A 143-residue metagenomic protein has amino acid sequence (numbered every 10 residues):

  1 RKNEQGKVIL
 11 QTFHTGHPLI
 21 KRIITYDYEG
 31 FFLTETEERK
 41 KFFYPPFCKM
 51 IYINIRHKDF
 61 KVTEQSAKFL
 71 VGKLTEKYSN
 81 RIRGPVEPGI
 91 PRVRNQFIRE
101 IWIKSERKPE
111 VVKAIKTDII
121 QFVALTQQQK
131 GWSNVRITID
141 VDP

Functional and structural regions predicted by a protein language model:
R1-P143: Accessory helical-bundle/CTD segments and flexible terminal tails appended to RecA-like ATPase motors
